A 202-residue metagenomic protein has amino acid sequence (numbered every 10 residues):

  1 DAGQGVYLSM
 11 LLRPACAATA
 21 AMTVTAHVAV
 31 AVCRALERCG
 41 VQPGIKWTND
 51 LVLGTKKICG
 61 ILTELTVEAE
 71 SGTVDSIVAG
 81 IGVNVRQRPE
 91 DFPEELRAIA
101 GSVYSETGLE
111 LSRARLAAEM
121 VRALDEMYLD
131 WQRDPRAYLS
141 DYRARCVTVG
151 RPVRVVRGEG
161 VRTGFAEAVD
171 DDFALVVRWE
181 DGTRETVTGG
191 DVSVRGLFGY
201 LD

Functional and structural regions predicted by a protein language model:
D1-S76, I99, Y104-R122, E126-R133: Contiguous, small/hydrophobic- and glycine-enriched helical/loop subdomains that border and often "cap" functional
T48, I58-G60, L139, G150-P152 (+1 more regions): Conserved beta-strand residues within beta-sheet cores
R86, S102-V103, G182: Conserved subregion of the PPM/PP2C metallophosphatase catalytic domain
R86-L96: Cytochrome P450 core scaffold surrounding the K-helix E-X-X-R motif and the conserved "meander" helix-loop region
L96-E106, G190-G196: PP2C/PPM family metal-dependent serine/threonine protein phosphatase catalytic domain, recognizing the conserved
E106-E159, F198-D202: Conserved, helical-rich catalytic subdomain that frames metal- and/or nucleotide-binding sites in enzyme alpha/beta
V149-D202: Conserved RNA-binding domains used in RNP assembly and mRNA/RNA metabolism
